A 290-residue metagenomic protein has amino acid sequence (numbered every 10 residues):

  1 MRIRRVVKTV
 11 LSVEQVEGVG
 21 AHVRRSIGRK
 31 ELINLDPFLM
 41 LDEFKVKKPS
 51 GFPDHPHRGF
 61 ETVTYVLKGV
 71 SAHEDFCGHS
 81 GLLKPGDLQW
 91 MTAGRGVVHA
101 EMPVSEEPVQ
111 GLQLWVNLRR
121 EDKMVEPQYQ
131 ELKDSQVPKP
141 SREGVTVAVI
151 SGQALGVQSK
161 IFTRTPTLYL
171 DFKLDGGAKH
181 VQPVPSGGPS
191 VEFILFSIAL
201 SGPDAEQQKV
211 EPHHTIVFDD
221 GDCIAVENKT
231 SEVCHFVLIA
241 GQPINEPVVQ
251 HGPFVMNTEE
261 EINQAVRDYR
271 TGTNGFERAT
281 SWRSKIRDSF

Functional and structural regions predicted by a protein language model:
M1-F290: Jelly-roll (double-stranded beta-helix
